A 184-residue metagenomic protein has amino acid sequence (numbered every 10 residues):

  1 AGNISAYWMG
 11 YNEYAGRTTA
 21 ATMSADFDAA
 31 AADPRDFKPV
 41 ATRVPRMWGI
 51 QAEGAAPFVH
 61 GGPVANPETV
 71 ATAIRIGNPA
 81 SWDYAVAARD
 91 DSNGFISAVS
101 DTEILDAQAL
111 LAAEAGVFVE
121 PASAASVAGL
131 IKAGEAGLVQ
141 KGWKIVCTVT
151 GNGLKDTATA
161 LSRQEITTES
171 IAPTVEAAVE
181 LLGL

Functional and structural regions predicted by a protein language model:
A1, M47, K144-V146: A short, small-residue-rich loop immediately preceding and capping a beta-strand
A1-G2, Q51-A55, G151-G153: Acidic, glycine-rich active-site loops and adjacent beta-strand->loop/helix elements that engage anionic groups
A1-Y7, P57-F58, A124-L130: Short glycine/serine/threonine-rich phosphate/pyrophosphate-binding segments that cradle anionic phosphate groups
G2-S5, A80, V119, K132 (+1 more regions): Short, flexible micro-motifs
G10-F118, S162-L184: Active-site/ligand-binding loops adjacent to catalytic centers
E53, A122, A158: Anionic group-transfer/hydrolysis microenvironments
F118-A124: Short, conserved micro-motifs enriched in small and acidic residues
V127-L184: Catalytic phosphate/nucleotide-handling subdomain of diverse soluble enzymes
